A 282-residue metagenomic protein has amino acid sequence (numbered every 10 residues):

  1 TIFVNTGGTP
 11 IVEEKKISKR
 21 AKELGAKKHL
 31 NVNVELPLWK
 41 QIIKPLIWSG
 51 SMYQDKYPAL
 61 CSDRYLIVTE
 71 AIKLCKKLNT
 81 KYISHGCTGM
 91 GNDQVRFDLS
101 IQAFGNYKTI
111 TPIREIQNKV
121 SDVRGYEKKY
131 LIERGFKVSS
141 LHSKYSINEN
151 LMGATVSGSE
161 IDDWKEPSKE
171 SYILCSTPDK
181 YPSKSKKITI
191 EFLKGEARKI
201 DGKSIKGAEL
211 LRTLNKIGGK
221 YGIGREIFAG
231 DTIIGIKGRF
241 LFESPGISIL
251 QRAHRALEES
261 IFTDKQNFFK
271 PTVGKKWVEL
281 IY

Functional and structural regions predicted by a protein language model:
I2-Y282: Nucleotide-activated chemistry modules centered on ATP-dependent adenylation/adenylyltransferase
